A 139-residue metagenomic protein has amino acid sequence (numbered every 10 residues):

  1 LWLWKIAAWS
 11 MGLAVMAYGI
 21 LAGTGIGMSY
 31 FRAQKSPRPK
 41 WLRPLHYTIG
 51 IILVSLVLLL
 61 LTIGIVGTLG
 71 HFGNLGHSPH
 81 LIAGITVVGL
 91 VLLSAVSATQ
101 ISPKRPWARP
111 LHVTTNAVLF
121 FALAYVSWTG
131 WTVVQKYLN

Functional and structural regions predicted by a protein language model:
L1-N139: Membrane-embedded alpha-helical bundles that constitute the cytochrome b-like, heme-associated redox core of multi-pass
